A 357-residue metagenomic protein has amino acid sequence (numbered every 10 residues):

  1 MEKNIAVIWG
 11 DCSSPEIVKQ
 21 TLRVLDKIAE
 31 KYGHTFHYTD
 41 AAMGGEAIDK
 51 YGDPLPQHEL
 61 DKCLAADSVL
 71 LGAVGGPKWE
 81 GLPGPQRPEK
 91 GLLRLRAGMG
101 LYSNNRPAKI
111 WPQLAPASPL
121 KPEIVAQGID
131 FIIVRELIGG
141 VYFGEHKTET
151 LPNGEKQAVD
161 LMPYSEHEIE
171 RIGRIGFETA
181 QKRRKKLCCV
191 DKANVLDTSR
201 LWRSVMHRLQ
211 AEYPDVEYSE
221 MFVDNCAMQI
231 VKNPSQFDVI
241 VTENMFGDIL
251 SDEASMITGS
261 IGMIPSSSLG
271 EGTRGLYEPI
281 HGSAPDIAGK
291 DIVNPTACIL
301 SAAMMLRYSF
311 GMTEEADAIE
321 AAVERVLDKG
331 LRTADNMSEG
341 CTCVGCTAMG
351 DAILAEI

Functional and structural regions predicted by a protein language model:
M1-I5: Extreme N-terminal starter segment of soluble prokaryotic enzymes
A6-R23, I28-A29, N153-D224, Q236: Glycine-rich phosphate/diphosphate-binding loop of Rossmann-like nucleotide-binding domains
D11-S14, D67, V134, G176 (+4 more regions): Buried hydrophobic positions in well-ordered alpha/beta secondary-structure cores of metabolic enzymes
D26, E30-H34, A65-S68, A97-N104 (+11 more regions): Generic secondary-structure signature for well-ordered alpha-helical cores
G33-Q57, M228-I230: N-terminal beta-loop-helix "entrance" segment that forms/cooperates in small-molecule cofactor or anionic ligand
G45-I48, V231-L331: Glycine-rich phosphate/nucleotide-binding loop
D49-V159, M245-G247: N-terminal glycine-rich phosphate/adenylate-binding segment common to multiple enzyme folds
I138-G139, F143-R183, L187-C188, A193-V195 (+2 more regions): Glycine-rich phosphate/pyrophosphate-binding loop and the adjoining helix
